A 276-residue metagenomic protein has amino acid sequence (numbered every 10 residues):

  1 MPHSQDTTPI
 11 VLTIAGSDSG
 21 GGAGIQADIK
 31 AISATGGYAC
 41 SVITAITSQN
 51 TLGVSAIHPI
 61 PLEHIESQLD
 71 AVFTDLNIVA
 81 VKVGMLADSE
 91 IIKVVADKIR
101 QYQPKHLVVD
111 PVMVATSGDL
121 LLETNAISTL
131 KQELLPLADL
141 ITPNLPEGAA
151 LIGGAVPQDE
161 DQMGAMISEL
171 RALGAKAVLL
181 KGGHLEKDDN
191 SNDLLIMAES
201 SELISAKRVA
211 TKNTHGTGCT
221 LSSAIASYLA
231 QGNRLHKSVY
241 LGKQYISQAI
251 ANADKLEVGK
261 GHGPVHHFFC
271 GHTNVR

Functional and structural regions predicted by a protein language model:
P2-T13, S33-T116, L120, F268-G271: Conserved N-terminal subdomain of the carbohydrate kinase-like
P2-T8, T13, G24, D189-I204: Acidic-glycine-rich active-site phosphate/pyrophosphate-binding loop
D6, T35-C40, Y228-G242: Phosphate-handling active-site elements
I14-G20, E202-H215: Short pre-catalytic strand/loop immediately N-terminal to key active-site residues, enriched for Gly-Thr
G21-G37: N-terminal basic/disordered segments at the start of proteins
P59, K237-R276: Charged C-terminal helix
T124-S200: Conserved phosphate/ATP/ADP-binding segment of small-molecule kinases
A150, K212-L235: Short, small-residue alpha-helix embedded
